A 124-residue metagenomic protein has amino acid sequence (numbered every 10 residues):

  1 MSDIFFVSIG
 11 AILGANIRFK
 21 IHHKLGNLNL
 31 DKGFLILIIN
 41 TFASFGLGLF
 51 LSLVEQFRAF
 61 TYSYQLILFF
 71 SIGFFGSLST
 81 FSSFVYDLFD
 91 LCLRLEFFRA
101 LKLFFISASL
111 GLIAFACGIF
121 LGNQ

Functional and structural regions predicted by a protein language model:
M1-Q124: Membrane-interface helix-loop junctions in multi-pass transporters/channels
